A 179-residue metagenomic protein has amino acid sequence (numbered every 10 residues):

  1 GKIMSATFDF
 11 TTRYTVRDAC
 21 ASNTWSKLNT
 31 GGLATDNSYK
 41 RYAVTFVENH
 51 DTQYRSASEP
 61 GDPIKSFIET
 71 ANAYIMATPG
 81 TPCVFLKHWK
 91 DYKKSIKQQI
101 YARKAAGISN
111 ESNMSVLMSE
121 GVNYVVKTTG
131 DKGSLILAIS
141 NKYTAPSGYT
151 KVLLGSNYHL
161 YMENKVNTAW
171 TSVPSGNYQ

Functional and structural regions predicted by a protein language model:
G1-Q179: Active-site-proximal helices and loops of the catalytic beta/alpha 8
